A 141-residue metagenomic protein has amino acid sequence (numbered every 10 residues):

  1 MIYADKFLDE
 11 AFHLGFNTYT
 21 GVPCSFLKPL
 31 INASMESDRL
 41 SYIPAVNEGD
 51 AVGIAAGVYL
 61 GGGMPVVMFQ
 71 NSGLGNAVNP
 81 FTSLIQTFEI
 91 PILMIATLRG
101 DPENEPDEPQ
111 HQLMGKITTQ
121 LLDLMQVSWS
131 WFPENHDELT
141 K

Functional and structural regions predicted by a protein language model:
M1-K141: Thiamine diphosphate
